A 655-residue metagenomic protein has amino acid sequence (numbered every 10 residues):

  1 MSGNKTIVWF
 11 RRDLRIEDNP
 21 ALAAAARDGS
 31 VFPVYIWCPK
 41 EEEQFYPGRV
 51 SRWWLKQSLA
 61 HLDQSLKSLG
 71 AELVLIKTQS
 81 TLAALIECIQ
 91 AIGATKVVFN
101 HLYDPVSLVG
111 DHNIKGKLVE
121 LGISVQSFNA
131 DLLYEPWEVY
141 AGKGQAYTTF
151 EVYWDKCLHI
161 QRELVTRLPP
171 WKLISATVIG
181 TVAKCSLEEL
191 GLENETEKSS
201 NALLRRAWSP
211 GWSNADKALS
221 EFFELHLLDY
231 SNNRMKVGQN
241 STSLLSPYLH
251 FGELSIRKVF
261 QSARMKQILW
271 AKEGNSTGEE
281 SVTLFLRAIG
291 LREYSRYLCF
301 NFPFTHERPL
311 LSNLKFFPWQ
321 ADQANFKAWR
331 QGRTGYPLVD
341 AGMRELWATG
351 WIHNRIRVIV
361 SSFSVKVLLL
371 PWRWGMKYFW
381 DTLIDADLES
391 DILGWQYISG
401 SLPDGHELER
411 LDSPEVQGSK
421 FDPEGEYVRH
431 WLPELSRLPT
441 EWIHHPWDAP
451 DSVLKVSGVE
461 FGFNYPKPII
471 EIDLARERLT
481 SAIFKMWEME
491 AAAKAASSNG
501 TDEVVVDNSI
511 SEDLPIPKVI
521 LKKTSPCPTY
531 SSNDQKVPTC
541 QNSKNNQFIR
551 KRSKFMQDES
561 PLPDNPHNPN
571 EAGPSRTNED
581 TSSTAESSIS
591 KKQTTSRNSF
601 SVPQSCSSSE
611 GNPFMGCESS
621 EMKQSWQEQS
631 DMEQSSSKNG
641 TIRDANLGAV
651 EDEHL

Functional and structural regions predicted by a protein language model:
M1-K172, T177, R344, S390-D391 (+6 more regions): Trp/Phe/Arg-rich N-terminal binding region typifying the photolyase-homology
G142-N313, D422, E426-H567, E571 (+6 more regions): Glycine/tryptophan-enriched, flexible segments
E197-K198, G238-Q239, F260, P318-Q323 (+3 more regions): Short acidic (Asp/Glu) and glycine-rich catalytic loops that position anionic groups and cofactors
H226, Q267, E293, L346 (+6 more regions): Alpha-helix capping/termination and helix-coil
R296, A324-L370: C-terminal substrate/ligand-recognition segments
F304-R333: Helix-loop-helix junctions that connect adjacent transmembrane helices in secondary transporters/permeases, recognized
H306, S312-F317, V358-D404: Active/binding-pocket-proximal capping segment
T334-G335, G342, I398-P439: Long, charge-rich low-complexity segments
